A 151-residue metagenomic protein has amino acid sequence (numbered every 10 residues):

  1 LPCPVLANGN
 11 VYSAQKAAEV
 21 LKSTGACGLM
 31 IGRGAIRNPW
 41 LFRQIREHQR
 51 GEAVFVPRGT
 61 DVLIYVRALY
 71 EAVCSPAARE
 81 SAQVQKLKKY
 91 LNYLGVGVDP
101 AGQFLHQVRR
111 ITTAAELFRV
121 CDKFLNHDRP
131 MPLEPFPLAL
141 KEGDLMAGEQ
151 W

Functional and structural regions predicted by a protein language model:
L1-A7, V11-W151: Alpha/beta catalytic cores of nucleotide-metabolism and tRNA/nucleoside-modifying enzymes
